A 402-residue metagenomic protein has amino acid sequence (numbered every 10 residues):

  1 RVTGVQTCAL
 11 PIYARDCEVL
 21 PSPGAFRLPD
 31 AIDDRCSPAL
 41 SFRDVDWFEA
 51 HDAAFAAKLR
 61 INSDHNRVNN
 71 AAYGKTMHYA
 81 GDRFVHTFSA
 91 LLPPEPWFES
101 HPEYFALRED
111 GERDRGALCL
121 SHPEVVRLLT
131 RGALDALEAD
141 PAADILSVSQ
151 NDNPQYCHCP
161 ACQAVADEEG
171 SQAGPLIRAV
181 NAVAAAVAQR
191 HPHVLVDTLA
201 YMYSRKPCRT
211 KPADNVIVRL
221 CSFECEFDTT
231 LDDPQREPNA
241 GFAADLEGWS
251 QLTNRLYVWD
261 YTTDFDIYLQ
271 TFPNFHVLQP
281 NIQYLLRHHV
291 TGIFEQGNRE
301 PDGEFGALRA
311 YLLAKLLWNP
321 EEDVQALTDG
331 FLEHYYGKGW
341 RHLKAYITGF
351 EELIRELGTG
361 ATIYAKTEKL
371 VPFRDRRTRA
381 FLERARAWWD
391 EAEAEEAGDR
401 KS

Functional and structural regions predicted by a protein language model:
R1, V5-R178, A188-R190, I217-R219 (+1 more regions): Feature activates predominantly on carbohydrate-active enzymes
L40-V45, A166-V183, D214-D233, L285 (+1 more regions): Acidic, His- and aromatic-enriched active-site or binding-groove loops in soluble protein domains that engage sugars
L120-R127, D135, E237-R341, A345: Structured mid-domain segments that build the active-site/substrate or prosthetic-cofactor binding neighborhood
T130-G132, G170-A185, Q235-E247, P273-I282 (+1 more regions): Well-ordered, non-membrane alpha-helical segments in soluble/globular domains
V180-K206, L256-T263, I293-Q296: Aromatic-lined carbohydrate-recognition surfaces of secreted/lumenal glycan-active proteins
V196-F227, L269-V277, D302-A310: Substrate-binding cleft/loops of secretory-pathway carbohydrate-active enzymes
R205-N215, L220-T263: Glycoside hydrolase catalytic-domain groove-lining segments
H289, K315-K401: Catalytic domains of carbohydrate-active enzymes that cleave complex glycans
